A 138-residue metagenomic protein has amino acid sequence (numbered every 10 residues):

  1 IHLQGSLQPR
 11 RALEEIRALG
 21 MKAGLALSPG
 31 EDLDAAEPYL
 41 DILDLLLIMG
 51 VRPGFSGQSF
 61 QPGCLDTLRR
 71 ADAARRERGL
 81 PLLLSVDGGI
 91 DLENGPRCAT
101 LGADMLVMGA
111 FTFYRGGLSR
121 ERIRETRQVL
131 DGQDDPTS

Functional and structural regions predicted by a protein language model:
I1-L83: Conserved anion-binding
L3-L7, L47-Q58, L101-R122: Glycine-rich phosphate-binding active-site loops on the catalytic face of alpha/beta enzymes
G24-A26, R69-R75, D91-G95, L130-D135: A general structural signal for short secondary-structure boundary/capping elements
E31-D41, G89-L106: Catalytic cores of alpha/beta
L46, A71, D87, C98 (+2 more regions): Conserved, mostly hydrophobic/aromatic
Q61, L65, L92, G116-R120: Electropositive phosphate-/nucleotide-binding environments in soluble metabolic enzymes
L65-L68, G95, M105, I123: Short amphipathic alpha-helical surface patches that serve as generic macromolecular interface elements
A99, F113-S138: C-terminal helical cap(s) of enzyme catalytic domains, especially alpha/beta-barrels
